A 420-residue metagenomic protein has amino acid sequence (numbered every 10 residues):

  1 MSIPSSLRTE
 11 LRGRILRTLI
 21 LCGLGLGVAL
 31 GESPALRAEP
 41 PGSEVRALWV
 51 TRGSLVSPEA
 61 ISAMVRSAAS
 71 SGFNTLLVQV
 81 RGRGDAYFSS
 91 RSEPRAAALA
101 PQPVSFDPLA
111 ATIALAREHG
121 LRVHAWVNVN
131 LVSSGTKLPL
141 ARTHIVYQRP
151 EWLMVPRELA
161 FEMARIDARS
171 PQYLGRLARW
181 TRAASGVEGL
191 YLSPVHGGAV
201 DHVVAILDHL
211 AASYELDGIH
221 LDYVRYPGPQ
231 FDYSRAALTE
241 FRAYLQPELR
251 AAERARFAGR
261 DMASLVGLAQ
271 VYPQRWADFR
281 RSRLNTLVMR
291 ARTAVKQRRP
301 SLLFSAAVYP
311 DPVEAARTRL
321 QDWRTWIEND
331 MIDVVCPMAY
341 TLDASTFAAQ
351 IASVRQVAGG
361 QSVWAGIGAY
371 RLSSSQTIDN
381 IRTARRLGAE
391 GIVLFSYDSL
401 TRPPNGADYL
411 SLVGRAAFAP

Functional and structural regions predicted by a protein language model:
S43-V45, N130-H209, S213: Active-site-adjacent "subsite" loops/lids of carbohydrate-active enzymes
A47-L55, S92-S105, G186-D201, P273-R283 (+2 more regions): The substrate-binding groove and active-site-proximal loops of carbohydrate-active enzymes, especially glycoside
L55-A69, A199-L210, E314-N329, F347 (+1 more regions): Short, acidic/polar
A60-D85, I332-V334: Catalytic domains of carbohydrate-active enzymes, especially glycoside hydrolases
G84-N128, F279-A291, V295-R298: Aromatic-lined substrate-binding rim segments of carbohydrate-active enzymes
H124-N128, H220-P227, F257, A269-R317 (+1 more regions): Aromatic-lined carbohydrate-recognition surfaces of secreted/lumenal glycan-active proteins
V132-G135, P229, R298, L303-C336 (+1 more regions): Substrate-binding cleft/loops of secretory-pathway carbohydrate-active enzymes
M331-F347, V354, Q361-P420: Substrate-binding cleft of secreted/luminal carbohydrate-active enzymes
